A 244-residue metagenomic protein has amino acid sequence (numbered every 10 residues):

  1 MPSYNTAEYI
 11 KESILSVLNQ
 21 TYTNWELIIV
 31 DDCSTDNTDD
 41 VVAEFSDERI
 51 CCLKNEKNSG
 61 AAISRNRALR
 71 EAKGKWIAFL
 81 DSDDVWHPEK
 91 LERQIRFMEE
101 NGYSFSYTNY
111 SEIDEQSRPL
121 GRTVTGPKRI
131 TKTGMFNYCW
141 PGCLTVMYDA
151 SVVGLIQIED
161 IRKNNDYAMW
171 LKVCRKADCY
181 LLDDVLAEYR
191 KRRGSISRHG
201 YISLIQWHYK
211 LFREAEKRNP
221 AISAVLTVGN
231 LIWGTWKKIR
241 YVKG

Functional and structural regions predicted by a protein language model:
M1-Y9, S13, Q20, V30: A conserved hydrophobic helix/loop-capping motif in glycosyltransferases and polysaccharide synthases
E8-K11, D36-E44, V85, E89: Acidic helix N-cap motif at the loop->helix transition within catalytic regions of sugar-transfer enzymes
S16, T23, D31-D40, S46 (+2 more regions): A conserved acidic beta->alpha catalytic loop
N55-A72, R93: Glycine-rich, basic loop-to-helix element that forms the pyrophosphate-binding segment of sugar-nucleotide handling
R70, R122-S203, W207-H208: Conserved nucleotide-sugar donor-binding catalytic segment
I77: Short aromatic/hydrophobic "clamp" motif used to bind/position activated sugar donors
D81-V85, N109: The conserved acidic donor/metal-binding loop of glycosyltransferases
E89-L120: Conserved donor NDP-sugar-binding/catalytic core segment of glycosyltransferases
